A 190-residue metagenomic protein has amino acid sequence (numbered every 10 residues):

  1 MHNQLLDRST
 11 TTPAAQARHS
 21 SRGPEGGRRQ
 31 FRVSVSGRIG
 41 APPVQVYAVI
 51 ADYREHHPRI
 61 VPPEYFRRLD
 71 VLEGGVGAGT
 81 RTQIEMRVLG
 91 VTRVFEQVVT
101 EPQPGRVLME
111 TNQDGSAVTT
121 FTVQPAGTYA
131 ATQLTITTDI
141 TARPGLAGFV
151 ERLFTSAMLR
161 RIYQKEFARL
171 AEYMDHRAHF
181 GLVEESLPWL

Functional and structural regions predicted by a protein language model:
H2-E73, L190: Hydrophobic ligand-binding cavity/cleft-lining segments
G27, M109-K165, L170, G181-V183: Beta-strand/loop substructures that line and gate deep hydrophobic ligand-binding cavities in soluble
Q30-R38, V44, R81, V94 (+3 more regions): Intrinsic-disorder/low-complexity, polar/charged segments enriched in Ser/Thr/Lys/Arg/Asp/Glu/Gln
V35-G37, V71, F95-E101, V118-P125 (+1 more regions): Hydrophobic/aromatic beta-strand elements that line small-molecule binding cavities or substrate pockets in beta-rich
I39-A41, V88-G90, E101, I140-P144: Beta-strand elements of well-folded, non-transmembrane domains
P43-V44, G74-G77, E101-G105, T122-Q133: A short, structured loop/turn motif at beta-sheet edges
R81-R87, V107-Q113: Short beta-strand segments that buttress and anchor functional surface loops
H179-L190: Short, flexible loop/turn segments with low-complexity composition
